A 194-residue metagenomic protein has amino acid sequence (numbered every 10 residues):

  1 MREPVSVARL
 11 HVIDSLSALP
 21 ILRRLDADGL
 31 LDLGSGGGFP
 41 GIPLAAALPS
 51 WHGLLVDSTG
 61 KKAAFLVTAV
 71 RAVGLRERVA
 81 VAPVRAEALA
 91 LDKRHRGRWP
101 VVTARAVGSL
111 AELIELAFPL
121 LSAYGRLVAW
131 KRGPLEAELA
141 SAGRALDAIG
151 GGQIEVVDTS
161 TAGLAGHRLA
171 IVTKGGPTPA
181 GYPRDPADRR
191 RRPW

Functional and structural regions predicted by a protein language model:
M1-L31, K61-L75: Class I SAM-dependent transferase core
R2, F39, P177: Residue-level signal for pocket-adjacent positions within structured domains
D14, P40, E138-S141: Residues at alpha-helix caps and immediate loop-helix transition turns in enzyme cores, especially N- and C-cap
G34: Conserved glycine-centered beta->alpha loop in an early N-terminal alpha/beta scaffold
G37-S50: Conserved SAM-binding loop of SAM-dependent methyltransferases across substrates and taxa, primarily the Class I
S50-L54, S58-W194: S-adenosylmethionine
